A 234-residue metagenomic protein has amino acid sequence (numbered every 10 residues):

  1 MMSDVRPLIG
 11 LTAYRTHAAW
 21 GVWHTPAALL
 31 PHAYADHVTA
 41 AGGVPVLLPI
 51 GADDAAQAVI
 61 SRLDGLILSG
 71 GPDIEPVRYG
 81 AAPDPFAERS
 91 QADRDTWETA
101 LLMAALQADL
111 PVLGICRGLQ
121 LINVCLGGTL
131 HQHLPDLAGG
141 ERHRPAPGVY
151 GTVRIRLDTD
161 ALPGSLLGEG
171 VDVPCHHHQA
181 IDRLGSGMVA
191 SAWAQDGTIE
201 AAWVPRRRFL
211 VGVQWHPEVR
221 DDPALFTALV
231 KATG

Functional and structural regions predicted by a protein language model:
M1-L113, V124-L126, H131, P135-G164 (+5 more regions): N-terminal beta1-alpha1 cap of cysteine-dependent amidohydrolase-like domains
C116: Conserved G/P- and acidic residue-centered "switch" motifs that form tight phosphate/ATP-binding loops in soluble
L119-L121: Hydrophobic, aromatic-enriched interface-forming segments
L210-W215: Active-site-proximal beta-strand elements of phosphoester/diester hydrolases
